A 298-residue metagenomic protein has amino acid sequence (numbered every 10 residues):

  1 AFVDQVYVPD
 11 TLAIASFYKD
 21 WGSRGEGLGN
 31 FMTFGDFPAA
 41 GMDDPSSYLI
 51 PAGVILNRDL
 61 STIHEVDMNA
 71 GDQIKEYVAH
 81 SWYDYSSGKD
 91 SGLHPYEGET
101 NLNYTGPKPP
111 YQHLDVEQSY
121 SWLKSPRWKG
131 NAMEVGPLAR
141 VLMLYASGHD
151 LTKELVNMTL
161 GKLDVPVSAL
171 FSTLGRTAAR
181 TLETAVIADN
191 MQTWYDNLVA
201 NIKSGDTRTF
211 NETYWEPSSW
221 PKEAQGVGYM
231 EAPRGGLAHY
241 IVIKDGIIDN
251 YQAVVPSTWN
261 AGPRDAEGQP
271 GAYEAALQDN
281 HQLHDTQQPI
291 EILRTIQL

Functional and structural regions predicted by a protein language model:
A1-R234, D245, N250, V255-L298: Active-site bordering "gate/hinge" segments that shape substrate access to catalytic or cofactor-binding pockets
H239, K244: A translation/RNA-centric and nucleic-acid-associated enzymatic feature enriched in Class II aminoacyl-tRNA synthetases
